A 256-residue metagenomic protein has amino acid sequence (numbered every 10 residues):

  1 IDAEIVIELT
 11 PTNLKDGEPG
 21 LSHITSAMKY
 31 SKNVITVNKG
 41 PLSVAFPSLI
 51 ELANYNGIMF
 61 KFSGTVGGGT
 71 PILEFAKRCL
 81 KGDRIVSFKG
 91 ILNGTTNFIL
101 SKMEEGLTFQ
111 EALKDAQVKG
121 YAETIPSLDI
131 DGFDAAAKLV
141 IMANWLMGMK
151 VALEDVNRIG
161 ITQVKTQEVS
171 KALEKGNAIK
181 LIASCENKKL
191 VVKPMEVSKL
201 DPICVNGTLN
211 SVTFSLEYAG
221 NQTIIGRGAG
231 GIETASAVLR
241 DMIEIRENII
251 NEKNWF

Functional and structural regions predicted by a protein language model:
I1, P19-S22, V44, G67 (+8 more regions): Conserved active-site and cofactor/substrate-binding residues in soluble primary-metabolism enzymes
I1-I5, S26-K29, V118: Hydrophobic, small-residue-rich alpha-helical packing segments that form membrane-like cores
I5-I7, P11: N-terminal Rossmann-like NAD(P) cofactor-binding module of classical short-chain dehydrogenase/reductase
T12-Y30, V37-K77: Rossmann-fold NAD(P)-binding glycine/threonine-rich loop
T25, I50, L73-K77, T96-S101 (+4 more regions): Predominant activation on well-ordered alpha-helical scaffold segments within soluble catalytic domains
N54-E123, D129-D134, I141: Rossmann-like NAD(P)H-binding beta-loop-alpha module
S87-K89, N97-L100, D115, Y121-T124 (+2 more regions): Catalytic, metal-anchored helix/loop core of enzyme active sites in primary metabolism
K102, L113-S211: Substrate-binding/catalytic subdomain of NAD(P)-dependent oxidoreductase enzymes
